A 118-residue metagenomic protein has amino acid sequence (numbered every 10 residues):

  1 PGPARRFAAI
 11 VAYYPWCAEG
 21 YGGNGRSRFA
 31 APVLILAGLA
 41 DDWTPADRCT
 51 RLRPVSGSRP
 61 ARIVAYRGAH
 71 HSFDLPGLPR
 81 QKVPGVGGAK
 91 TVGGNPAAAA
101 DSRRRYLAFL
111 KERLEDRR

Functional and structural regions predicted by a protein language model:
P1-A30: Primarily recognizes the serine-hydrolase "nucleophile elbow" in alpha/beta-hydrolase and SGNH/GDSL folds
P1-P3, G57, G87-G88, L107: Accessory cap/linker subdomain of secreted extracellular hydrolases
I10-Y14, L36, Y66-R67: Alpha/beta-hydrolase-fold catalytic nucleophile elbow
F29, I35-A37: Short beta-strand/loop motif that positions the catalytic acidic residue of the alpha/beta-hydrolase fold
L39-A97: Active-site-adjacent alpha-helix of alpha/beta-hydrolase-fold enzymes
R105-D116: C-terminal alpha-helix
